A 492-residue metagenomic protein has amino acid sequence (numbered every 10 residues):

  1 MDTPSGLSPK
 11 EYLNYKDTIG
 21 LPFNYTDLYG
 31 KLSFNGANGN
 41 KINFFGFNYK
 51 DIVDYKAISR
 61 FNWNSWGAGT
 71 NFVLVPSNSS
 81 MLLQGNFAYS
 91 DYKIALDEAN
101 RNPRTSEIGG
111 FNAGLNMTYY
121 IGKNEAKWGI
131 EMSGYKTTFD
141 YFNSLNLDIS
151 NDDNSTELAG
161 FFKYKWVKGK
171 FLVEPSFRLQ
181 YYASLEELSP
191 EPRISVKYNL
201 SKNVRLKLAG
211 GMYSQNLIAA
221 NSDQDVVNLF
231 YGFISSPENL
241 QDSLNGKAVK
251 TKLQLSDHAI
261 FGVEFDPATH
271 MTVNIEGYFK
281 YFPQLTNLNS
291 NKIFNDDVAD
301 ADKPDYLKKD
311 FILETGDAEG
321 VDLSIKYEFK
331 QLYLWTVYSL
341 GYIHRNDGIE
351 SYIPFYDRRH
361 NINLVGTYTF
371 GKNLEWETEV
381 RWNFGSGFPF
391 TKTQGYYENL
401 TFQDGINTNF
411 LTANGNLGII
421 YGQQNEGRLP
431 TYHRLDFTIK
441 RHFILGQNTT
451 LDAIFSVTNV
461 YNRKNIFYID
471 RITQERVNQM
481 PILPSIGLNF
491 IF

Functional and structural regions predicted by a protein language model:
M1, Y15-I52, R60-Q84, Y119-A126: Transmembrane beta-barrel wall of Gram-negative outer-membrane proteins
M1-S5, F44-N48, G85-D91, W128-G134 (+7 more regions): Transmembrane beta-barrel strands of outer-membrane/channel proteins
T3-S5, K41, S80-A99, D152-R193 (+1 more regions): Surface-exposed extracellular loop regions of Gram-negative outer-membrane beta-barrel proteins
G6-K10, N383-N416, R428-D436, K440-F492: C-terminal beta-signal and adjacent terminal beta-strands/loops of Gram-negative outer-membrane beta-barrel proteins
N24-T26, N62-W66, E107-F111, D152-L158 (+7 more regions): Residues that define the transmembrane beta-barrel architecture of outer-membrane proteins
K93, A183, N203-H258, F279-P304 (+4 more regions): Surface-exposed extracellular loop regions of Gram-negative outer-membrane beta-barrel proteins, predominantly
G110, G114, D153, E157-F161 (+6 more regions): Outer membrane beta-barrel strand-and-loop segments of large Gram-negative receptors, especially TonB-dependent
V167, Y278-Y281, D300-P389: Gram-negative outer-membrane beta-barrel transporters
